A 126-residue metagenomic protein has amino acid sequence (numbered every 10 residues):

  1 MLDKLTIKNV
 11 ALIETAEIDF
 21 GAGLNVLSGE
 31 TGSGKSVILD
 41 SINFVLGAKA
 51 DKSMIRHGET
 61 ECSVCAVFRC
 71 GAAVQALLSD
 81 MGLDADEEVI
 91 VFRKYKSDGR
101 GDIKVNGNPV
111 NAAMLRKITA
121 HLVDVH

Functional and structural regions predicted by a protein language model:
D3-H126: Gly/Lys-enriched N-terminal cap/neck module of very large, oligomeric protein machines
